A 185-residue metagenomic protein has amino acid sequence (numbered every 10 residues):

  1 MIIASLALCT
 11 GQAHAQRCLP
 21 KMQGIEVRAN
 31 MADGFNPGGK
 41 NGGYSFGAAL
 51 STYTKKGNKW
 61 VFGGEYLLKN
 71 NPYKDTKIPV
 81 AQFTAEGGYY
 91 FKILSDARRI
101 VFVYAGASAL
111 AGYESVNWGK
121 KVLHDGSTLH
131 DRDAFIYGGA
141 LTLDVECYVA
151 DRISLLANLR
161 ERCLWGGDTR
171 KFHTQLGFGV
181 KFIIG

Functional and structural regions predicted by a protein language model:
M1-A7: Bacterial N-terminal signal peptides
H14-K69, K181-G185: Short glycine/proline- and aromatic-enriched beta-strand/turn motifs that initiate or cap beta-hairpins
K21-I25, K40-F46, K77-A85, V101 (+2 more regions): Residues that define the transmembrane beta-barrel architecture of outer-membrane proteins
D33-N36, N71-I78, D125-D131, C163-G167: Extracellular loop and loop/strand-boundary signature of outer-membrane beta-barrel proteins
A49-H124, F182-G185: Gram-negative (and chloroplast) outer-membrane scaffold detector with strong preference for beta-barrel transmembrane
K69, D144-G185: Predominantly the C-terminal beta-signal and adjacent terminal strand-loop region of outer-membrane beta-barrel
W118-N158, F182: Extended low-complexity acidic/polar segments
